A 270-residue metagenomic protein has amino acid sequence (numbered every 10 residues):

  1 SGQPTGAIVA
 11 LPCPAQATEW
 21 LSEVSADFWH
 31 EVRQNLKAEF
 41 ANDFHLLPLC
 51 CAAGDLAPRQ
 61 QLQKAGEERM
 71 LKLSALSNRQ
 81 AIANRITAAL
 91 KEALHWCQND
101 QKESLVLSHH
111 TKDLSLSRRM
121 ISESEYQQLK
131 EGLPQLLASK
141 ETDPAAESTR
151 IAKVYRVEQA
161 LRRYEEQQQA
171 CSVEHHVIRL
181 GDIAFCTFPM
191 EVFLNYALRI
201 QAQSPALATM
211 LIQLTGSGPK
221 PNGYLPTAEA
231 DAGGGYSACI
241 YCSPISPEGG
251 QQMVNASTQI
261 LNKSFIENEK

Functional and structural regions predicted by a protein language model:
S1-K270: Non-catalytic substrate/cofactor recognition surfaces at enzyme active-site rims
